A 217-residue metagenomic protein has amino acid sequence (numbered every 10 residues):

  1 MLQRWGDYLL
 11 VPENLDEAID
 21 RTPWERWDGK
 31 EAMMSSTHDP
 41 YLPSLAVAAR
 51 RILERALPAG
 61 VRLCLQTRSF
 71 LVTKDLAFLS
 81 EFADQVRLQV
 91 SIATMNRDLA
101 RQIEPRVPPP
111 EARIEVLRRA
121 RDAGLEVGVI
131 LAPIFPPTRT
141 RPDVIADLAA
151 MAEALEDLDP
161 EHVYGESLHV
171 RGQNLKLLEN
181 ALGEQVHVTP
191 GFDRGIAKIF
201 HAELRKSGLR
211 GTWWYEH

Functional and structural regions predicted by a protein language model:
M1-R87, R97-D98: Conserved Radical SAM active-site core
Q3-W5, Q102-V107: Short glycine-enriched, charge-decorated loop/helix-capping segments at active-site entrances that position
A32-M34, L63-L65, V86-V90, V127-L131 (+2 more regions): Hydrophobic faces of well-ordered beta-strands that scaffold small-molecule active sites in alpha/beta enzyme cores
T37-D39, R68-F70, S91-M95, A132-P136 (+2 more regions): Active-site beta-loop-alpha junctions enriched in small/polar residues
A48-R50, P110-E111, D143-A150: Charged helix-capping and loop-helix junction motifs
L57, R121, E153-E156: Non-catalytic positions within long, well-ordered alpha-helices that form the structural scaffold/packing of enzyme
M95-R97, I103-R106, V116-I145: Conserved strand-turn element in the central/C-terminal portion of the radical SAM core barrel that lines
R139-H217: Auxiliary Fe-S-binding modules of radical SAM enzymes
